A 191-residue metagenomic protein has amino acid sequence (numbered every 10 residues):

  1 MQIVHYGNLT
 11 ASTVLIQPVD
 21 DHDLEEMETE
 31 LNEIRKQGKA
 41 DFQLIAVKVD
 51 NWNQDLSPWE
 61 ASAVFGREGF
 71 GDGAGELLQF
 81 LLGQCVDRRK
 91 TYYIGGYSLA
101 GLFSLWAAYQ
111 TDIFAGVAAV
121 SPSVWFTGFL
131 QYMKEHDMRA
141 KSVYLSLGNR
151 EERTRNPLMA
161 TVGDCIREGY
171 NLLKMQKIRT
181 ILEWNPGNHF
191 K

Functional and structural regions predicted by a protein language model:
M1-L9: N-terminal cap/lid segment of alpha/beta-hydrolase-fold proteins
N8-D87: Serine-hydrolase catalytic machinery in alpha/beta-hydrolase-like enzymes
I16-D20, S121, L147: The conserved beta1-alpha1 loop
V47-N51, P122, G187: Active-site loop/turn elements of alpha/beta-hydrolase fold enzymes, especially the short glycine-/histidine-rich
G95-A100, S104: Gly/Ala-rich beta-loop-alpha elbow adjacent to hydrolase catalytic centers
W106-Q110: Active-site signature of alpha/beta-hydrolase-fold catalytic machinery across serine- and Asp/Cys-nucleophile hydrolases
I113-W125: A conserved short beta-strand
V124-K191: The feature captures the conserved acid-bearing segment of alpha/beta-hydrolase catalytic domains
